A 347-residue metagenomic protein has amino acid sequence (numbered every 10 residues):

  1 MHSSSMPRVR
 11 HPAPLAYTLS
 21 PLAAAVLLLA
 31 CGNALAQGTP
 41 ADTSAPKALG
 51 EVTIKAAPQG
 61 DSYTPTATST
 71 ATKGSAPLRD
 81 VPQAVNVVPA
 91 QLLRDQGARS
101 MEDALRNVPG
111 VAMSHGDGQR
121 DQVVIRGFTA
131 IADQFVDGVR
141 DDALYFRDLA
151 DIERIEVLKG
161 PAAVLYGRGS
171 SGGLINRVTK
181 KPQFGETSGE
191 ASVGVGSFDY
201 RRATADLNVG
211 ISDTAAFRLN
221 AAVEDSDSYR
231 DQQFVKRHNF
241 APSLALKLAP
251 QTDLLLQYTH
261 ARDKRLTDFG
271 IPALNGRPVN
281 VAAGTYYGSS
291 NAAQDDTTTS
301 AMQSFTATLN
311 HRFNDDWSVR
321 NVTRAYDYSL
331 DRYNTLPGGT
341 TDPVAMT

Functional and structural regions predicted by a protein language model:
M1-A45: Cleavable N-terminal targeting peptides that direct proteins into the secretory/outer-membrane pathway or into
L49-E186: Acidic, small-polar-rich N-terminal luminal/periplasmic segments of exported/outer-membrane proteins
G60-T66, D199, S318, S329-L330: Short, solvent-exposed loop/turn elements at domain surfaces
D151-E153, V164-P242, L248-L254, Q303: Outer-membrane beta-barrel translocator/receptor signature
E224-S228, F240-R312, D316-S318, V322-T347: Acidic/polar loop-and-plug regions of large Gram-negative outer-membrane beta-barrel proteins
